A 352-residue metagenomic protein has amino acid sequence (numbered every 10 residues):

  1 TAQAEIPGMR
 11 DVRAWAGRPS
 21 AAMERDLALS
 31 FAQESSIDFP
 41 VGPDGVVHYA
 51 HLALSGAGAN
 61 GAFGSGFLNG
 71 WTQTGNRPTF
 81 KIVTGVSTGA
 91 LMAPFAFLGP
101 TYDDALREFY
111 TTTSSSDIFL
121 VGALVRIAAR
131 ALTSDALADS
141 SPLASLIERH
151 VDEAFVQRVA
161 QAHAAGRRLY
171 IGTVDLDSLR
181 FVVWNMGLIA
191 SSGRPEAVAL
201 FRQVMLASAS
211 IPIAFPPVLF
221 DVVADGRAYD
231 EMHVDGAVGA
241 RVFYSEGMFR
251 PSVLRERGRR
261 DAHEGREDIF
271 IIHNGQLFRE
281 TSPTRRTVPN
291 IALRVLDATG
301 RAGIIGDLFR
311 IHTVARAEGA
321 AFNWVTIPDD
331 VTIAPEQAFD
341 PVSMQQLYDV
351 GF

Functional and structural regions predicted by a protein language model:
T1-I82, F97-F352: Patatin-like phospholipase
S87-T88: Active-site loop->helix "elbow" adjoining a glycine-rich segment at hydrolase catalytic centers
M92-F95: Hydrolases whose catalytic domains are alpha/beta-hydrolase-1, hotdog thioesterase, or metallo-beta-lactamase-like
